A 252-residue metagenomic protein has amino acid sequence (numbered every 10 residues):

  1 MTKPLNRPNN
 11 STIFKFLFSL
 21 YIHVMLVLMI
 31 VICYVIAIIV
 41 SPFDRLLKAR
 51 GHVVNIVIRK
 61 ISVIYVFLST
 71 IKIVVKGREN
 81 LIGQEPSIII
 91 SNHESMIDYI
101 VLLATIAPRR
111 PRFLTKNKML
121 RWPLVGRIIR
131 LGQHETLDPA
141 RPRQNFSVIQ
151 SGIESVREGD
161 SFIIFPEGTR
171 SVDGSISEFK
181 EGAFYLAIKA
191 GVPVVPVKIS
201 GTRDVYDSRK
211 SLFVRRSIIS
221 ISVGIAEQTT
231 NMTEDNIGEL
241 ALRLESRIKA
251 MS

Functional and structural regions predicted by a protein language model:
T2-N9, I13-F16, F146-S252: Non-catalytic C-terminal accessory region of glycerolipid acyltransferases and related lyso-lipid remodeling enzymes
T2-S87: Membrane-anchoring hydrophobic helices of lipid-metabolizing enzymes
C33-V57, F67-L68, G83-P142: Catalytic core of membrane glycerolipid acyltransferases/transacylases, capturing the structured, soluble-facing
V63-Y65, E79-L81, L103-T105, G126-R127 (+2 more regions): Short secondary-structure boundary/capping segments
V75, E135-D138, T229: Short acidic-hydrophobic, aromatic-tinged amphipathic segments that line or gate anion-handling sites
G77, S91-H93, T115-K116, F165-E167 (+1 more regions): A secondary-structure boundary/capping signal
